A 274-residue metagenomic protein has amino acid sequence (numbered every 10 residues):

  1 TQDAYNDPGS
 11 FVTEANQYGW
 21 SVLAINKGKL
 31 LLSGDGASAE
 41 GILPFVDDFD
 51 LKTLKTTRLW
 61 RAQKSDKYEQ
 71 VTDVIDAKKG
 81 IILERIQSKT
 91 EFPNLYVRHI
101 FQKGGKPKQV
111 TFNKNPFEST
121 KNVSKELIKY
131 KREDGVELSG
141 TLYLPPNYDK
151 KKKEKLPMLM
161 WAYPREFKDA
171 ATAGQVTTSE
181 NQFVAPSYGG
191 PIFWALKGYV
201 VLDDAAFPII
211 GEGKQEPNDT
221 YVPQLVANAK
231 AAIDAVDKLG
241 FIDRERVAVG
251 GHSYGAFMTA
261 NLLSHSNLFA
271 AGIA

Functional and structural regions predicted by a protein language model:
Q2-P8, N113-N115: Sequence/structural signature of beta-propeller blade repeats across diverse families
D7-V12, K55-R61: A short beta-strand motif characteristic of beta-propeller blades
V12-K27, T72-K78: Structural signature of eukaryotic scaffold interfaces centered on beta-propeller domains
Q17-G19, I42, E69-Q70, E91: Beta-rich catalytic cores
K27-A39, K78-Q87: Short beta-strand elements that form the blades of beta-propeller/WD-repeat-like and other beta-sheet-rich scaffold
A39-D48, T90-R98: Structural motif
D50-L54, I100-K103: Short loop/turn segments that connect beta-strands within beta-propeller blades
W60-Q63, Y68-A274: Serine-hydrolase catalytic core recognition
